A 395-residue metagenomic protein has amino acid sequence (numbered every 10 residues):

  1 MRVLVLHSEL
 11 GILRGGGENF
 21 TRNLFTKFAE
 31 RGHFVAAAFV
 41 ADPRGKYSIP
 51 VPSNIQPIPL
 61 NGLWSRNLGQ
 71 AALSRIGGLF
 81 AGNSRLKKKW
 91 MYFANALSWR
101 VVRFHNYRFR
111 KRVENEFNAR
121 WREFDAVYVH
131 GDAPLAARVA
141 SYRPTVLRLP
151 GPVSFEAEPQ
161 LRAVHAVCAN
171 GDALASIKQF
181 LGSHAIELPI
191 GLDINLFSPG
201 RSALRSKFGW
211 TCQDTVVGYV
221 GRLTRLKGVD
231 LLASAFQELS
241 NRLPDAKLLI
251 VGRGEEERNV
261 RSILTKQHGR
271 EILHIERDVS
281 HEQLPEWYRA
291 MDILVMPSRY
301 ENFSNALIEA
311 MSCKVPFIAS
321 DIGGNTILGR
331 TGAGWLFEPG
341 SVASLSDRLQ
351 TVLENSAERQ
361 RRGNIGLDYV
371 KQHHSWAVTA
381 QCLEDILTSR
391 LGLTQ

Functional and structural regions predicted by a protein language model:
E116, S198-W210: A short helix/loop element that forms part of the nucleotide-sugar donor recognition site in Leloir-type
V146-S154, Q160-G200: Donor nucleotide-sugar binding/catalytic pocket of nucleotide-sugar-dependent glycosyltransferases
T211-K227, A233-F236: Conserved donor-binding/catalytic core segment of Leloir-type glycosyltransferases
R261-V279: Nucleotide-activated donor-binding/catalytic signature segment of Leloir-type glycosyltransferases, i.e., the conserved
D278-V279, E286-M291: Short alpha-helical donor nucleotide-sugar binding micro-motif in glycosyltransferases
R299: Aromatic "clamp/platform" in nucleotide-sugar-dependent glycosyltransferases that forms part of the donor/acceptor
P316-A319: Short hydrophobic beta-strand element within catalytic cores of glycosyltransferases and related nucleotide-activated
T331, W335-V342, T351-S356: Conserved acidic donor-binding segment of nucleotide-sugar-dependent glycosyltransferases
